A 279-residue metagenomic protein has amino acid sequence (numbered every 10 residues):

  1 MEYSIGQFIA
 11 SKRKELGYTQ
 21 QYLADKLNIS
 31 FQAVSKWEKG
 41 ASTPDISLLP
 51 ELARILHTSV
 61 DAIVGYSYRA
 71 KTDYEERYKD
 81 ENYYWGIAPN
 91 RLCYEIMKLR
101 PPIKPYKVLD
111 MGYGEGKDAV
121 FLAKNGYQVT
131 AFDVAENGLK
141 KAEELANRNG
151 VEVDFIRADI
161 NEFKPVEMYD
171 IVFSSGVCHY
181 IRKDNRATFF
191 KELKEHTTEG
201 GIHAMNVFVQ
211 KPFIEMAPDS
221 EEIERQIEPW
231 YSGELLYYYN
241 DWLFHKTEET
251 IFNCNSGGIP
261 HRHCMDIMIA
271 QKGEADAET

Functional and structural regions predicted by a protein language model:
M1-E15: A short, Lys/Arg-rich alpha-helix, primarily the initiator
K14, D25, R54: Alpha-helical residues within the helix-turn-helix
G17-K36: Short alpha-helical DNA-recognition segment
S47-A62: DNA major-groove recognition helix of helix-turn-helix/homeodomain DNA-binding modules
S67-K104, L109, G114-E167, I181-T188 (+2 more regions): Class I (Rossmann-like) S-adenosyl-L-methionine-dependent methyltransferase catalytic domain, capturing the SAM-binding
F173: A conserved beta-strand element that flanks and buttresses the S-adenosyl-L-methionine
G176-V177: Short catalytic micro-motifs in class I SAM-dependent methyltransferases
